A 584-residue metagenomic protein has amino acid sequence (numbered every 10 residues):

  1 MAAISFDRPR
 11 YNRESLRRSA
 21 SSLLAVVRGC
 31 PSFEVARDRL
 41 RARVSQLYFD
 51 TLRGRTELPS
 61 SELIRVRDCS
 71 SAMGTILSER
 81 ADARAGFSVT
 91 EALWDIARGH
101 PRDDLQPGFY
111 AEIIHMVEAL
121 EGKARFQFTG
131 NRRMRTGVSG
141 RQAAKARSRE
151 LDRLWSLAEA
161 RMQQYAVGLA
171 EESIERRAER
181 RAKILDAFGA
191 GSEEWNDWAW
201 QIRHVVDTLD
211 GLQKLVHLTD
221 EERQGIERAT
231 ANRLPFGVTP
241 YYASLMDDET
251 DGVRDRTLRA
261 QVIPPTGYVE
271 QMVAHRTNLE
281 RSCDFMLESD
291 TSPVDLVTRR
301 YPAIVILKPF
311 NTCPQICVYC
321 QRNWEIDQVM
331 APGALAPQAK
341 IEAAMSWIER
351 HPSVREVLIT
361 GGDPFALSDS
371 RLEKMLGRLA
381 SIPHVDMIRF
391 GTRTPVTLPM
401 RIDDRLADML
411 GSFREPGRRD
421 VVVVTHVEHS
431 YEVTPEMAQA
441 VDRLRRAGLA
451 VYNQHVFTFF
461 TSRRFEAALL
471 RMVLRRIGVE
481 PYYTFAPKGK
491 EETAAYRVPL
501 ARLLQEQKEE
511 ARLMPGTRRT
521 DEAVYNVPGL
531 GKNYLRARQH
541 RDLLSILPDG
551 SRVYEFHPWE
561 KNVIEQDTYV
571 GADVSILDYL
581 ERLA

Functional and structural regions predicted by a protein language model:
A2-V297: Flexible, acidic/Gly-rich N-terminal and inter-domain linker regions that tether and position cofactor-handling modules
I4-R10, S15-P31, Q46-T56, G74-S78 (+1 more regions): Radical SAM enzyme [4Fe-4S]-AdoMet core and its adjacent flexible, acidic and glycine-rich loops/tails across
L234-Y242, Q315, I326, T392: Long, low-complexity hydrophobic alpha-helices enriched in A/L/V/I and glycine
V238, D290-R322: N-terminal pre-triad scaffold of radical SAM enzymes
Y319, E349, M437-R463, Y554-A584: Mobile, glycine- and charge-enriched loop segments and immediately flanking short secondary-structure elements within
C320-G333: Iron-sulfur (Fe-S) cluster-binding segments and ferredoxin-like electron-carrier domains, especially [2Fe-2S]
I341-E349, E356, F365-M514: Conserved AdoMet/S-adenosylmethionine-binding subsite of the radical SAM
R502-A584: C-terminal accessory extensions appended to soluble enzyme cores
